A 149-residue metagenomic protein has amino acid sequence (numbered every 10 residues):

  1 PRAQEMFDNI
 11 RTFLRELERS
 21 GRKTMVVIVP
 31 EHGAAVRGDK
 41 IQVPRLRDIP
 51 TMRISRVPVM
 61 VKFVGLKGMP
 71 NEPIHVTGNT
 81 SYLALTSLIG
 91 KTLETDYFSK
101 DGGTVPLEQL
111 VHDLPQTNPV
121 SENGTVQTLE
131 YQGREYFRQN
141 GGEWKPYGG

Functional and structural regions predicted by a protein language model:
P1-G149: Catalytic domains that recognize anionic headgroups
